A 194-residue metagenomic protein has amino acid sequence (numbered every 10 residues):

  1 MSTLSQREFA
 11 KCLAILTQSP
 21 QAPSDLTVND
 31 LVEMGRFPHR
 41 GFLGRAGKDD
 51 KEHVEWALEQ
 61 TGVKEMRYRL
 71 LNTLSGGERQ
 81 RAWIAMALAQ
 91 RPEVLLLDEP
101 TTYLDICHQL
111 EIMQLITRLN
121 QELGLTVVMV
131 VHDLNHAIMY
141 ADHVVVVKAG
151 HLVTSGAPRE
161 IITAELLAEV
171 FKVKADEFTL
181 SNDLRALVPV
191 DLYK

Functional and structural regions predicted by a protein language model:
M1-E8: ABC ATPase NBD Q-loop/coupling interface
E33, K48-M66: Conserved ABC ATPase "signature" region
R45, L70-L74, E78: Conserved ABC ATPase signature
R91: Conserved catalytic motifs of ABC-family nucleotide-binding domains
L95-E99: Catalytic Walker B motif of ABC-type/P-loop ATPase nucleotide-binding domains
A168-K194: ABC ATPase nucleotide-binding domains
